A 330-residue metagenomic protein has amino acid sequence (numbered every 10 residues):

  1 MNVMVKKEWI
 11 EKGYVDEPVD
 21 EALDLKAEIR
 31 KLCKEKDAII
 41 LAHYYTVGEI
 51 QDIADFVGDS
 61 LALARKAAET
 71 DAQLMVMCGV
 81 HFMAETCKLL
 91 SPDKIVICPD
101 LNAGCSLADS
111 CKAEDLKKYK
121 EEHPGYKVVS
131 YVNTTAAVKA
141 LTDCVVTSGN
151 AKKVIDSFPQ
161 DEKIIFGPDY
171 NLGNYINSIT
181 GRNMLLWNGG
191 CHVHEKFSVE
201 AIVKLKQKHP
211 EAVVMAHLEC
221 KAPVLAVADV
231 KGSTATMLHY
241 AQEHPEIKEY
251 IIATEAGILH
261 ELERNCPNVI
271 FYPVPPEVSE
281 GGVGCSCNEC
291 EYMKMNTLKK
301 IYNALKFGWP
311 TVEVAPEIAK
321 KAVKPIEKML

Functional and structural regions predicted by a protein language model:
M1-I252, I258-L259, R264-L330: Active-site loop-to-helix "anion-binding N-cap" substructures in soluble metabolic enzymes
